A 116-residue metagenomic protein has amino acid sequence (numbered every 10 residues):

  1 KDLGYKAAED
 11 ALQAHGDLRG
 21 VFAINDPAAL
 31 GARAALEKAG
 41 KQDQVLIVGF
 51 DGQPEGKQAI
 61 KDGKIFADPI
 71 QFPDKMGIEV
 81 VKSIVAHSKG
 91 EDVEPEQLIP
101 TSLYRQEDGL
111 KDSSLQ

Functional and structural regions predicted by a protein language model:
K1-Q58: Hydrophobic alpha-helical
A14, G63, H87-E91: Generic structural signal for alpha-helix termini and adjacent loop/cap motifs
G31, A59, E79, S83: Alpha-helical scaffold segments in soluble metabolic enzymes
D43, A67, V93-E94: Residue-level detector of short coil/turn "hinge" positions at structural boundaries
D62-D74: Short beta-strand elements at the ligand-binding edges of bilobed clamshell
F72-Q116: Hinge/cleft segment of the Venus flytrap/periplasmic-binding protein
